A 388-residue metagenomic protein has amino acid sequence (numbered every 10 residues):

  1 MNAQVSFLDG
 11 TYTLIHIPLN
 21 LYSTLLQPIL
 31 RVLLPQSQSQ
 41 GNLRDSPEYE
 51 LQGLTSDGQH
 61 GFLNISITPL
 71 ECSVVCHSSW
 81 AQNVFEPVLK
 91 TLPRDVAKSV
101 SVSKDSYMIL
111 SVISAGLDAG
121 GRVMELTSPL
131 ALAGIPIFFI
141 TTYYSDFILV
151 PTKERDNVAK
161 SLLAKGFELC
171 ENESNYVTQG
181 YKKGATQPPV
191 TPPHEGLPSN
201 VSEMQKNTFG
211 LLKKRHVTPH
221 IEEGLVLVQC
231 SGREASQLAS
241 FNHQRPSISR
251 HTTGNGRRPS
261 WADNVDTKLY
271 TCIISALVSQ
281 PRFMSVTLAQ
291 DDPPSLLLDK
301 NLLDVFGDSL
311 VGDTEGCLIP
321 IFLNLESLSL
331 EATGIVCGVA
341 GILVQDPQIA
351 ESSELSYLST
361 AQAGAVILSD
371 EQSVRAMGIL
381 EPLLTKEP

Functional and structural regions predicted by a protein language model:
M1-P388: A conserved regulatory-domain signal marking ACT and ACT-like small-molecule sensing domains and adjacent regulatory
